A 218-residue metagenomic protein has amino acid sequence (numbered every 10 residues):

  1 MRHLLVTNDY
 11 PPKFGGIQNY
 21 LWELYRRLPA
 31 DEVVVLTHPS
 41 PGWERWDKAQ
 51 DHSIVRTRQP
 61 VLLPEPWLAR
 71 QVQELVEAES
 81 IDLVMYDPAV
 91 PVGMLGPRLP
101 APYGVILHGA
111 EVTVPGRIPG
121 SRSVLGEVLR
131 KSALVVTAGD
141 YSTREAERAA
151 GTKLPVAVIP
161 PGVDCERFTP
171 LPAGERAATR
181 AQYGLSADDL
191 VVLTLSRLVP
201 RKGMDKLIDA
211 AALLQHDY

Functional and structural regions predicted by a protein language model:
M1-G42, Q50-S53, R130: N-terminal subdomain of nucleotide-sugar transferases
F14, C165, V199-M204, D217: A short, basic/aromatic alpha-helical/loop segment that forms part of the nucleotidyl-sugar donor-binding site
L21, L28, V192, L207-I208: A structural motif in glycosyltransferase catalytic domains
P39, Y141, G162: Carbohydrate-associated surface elements
L63, G93, Y103-P119, K131-L134: A short, histidine- and acid-enriched strand-loop-helix "catalytic/donor-clamping" loop that lines the nucleotide-sugar
Y86-V92: Short His-centered aromatic/hydrophobic patch
T169-L185: A short helix/loop element that forms part of the nucleotide-sugar donor recognition site in Leloir-type
S186-K202, I208-A212: Conserved donor-binding/catalytic core segment of Leloir-type glycosyltransferases
